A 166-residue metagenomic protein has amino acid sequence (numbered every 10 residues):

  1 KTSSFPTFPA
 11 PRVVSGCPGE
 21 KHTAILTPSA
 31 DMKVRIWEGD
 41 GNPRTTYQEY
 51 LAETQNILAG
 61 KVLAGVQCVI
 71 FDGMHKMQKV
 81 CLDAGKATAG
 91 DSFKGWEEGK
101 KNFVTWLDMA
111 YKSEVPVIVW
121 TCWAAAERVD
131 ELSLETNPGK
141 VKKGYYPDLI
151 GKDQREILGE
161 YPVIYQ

Functional and structural regions predicted by a protein language model:
K1-I70, K76: Conserved P-loop
S3-S4, M109, E156-I157: Hydrophobic/aromatic ligand-binding patch that stacks against planar heteroaromatic rings of cofactors or nucleotides
T7-F8, T27-A30, D83-K86, S133-N137: Short, glycine/charged-enriched secondary-structure capping and boundary segments
P11, Q67, P116-V117, P162: Conserved acidic residues
H22-I25, M77-C81, E127-T136: Switch/connector loops and helix/strand junctions flanking conserved nucleotide-binding motifs in nucleotide-processing
D31-P43, A89-G95, L134-V141: Short, basic, glycine/proline-bearing loop/turn elements
N42-V115: Phosphate-binding/switch loop-helix module in NTP-utilizing enzymes
I118-Q166: Phosphate-binding/switch region of NTP-binding enzymes
